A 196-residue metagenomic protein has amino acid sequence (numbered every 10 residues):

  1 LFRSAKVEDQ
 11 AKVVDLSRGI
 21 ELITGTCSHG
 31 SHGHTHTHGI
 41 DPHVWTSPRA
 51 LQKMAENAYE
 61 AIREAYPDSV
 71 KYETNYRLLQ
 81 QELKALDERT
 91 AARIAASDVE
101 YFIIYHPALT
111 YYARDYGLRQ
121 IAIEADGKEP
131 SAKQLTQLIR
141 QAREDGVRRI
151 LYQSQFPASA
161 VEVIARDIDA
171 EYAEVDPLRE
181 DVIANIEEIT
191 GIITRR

Functional and structural regions predicted by a protein language model:
F2-R196: Extracytoplasmic metal-acquisition and chelation regions
